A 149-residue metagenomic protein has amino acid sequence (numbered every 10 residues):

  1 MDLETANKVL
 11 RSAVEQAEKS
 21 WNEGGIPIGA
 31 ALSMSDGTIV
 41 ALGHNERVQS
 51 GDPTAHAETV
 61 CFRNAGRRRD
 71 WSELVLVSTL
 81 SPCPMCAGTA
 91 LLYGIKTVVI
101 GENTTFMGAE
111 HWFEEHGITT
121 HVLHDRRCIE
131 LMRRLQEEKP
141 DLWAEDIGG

Functional and structural regions predicted by a protein language model:
M1-S20, S72, L91-G149: Zinc-dependent deaminase
A13, A17-S20, A30, A57 (+2 more regions): Small-residue (primarily alanine) positions within well-ordered alpha-helices, especially packing/interaction faces
I28-G37: Short beta-strand scaffold segments in enzyme catalytic cores
V40-A41: A structural microfeature
Q49-T59: A short, polar/charged loop-to-alpha-helix boundary motif
E58, F62-L80: Mobile, glycine- and charge-enriched loop segments and immediately flanking short secondary-structure elements within
V77-K96: Local cysteine-cluster metal-coordination motifs and their immediate loop/turn environment, predominantly Fe-S cluster
